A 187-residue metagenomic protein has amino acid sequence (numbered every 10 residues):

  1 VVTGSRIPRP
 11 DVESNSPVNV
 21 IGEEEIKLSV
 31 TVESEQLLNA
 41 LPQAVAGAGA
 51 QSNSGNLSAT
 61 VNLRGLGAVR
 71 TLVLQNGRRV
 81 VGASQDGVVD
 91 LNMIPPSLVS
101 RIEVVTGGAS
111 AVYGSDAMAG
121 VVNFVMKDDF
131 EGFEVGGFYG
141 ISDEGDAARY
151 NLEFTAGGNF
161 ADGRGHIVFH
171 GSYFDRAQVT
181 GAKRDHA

Functional and structural regions predicted by a protein language model:
T3-S29, E35, G55, T60: N-terminal periplasmic "start-of-domain" segments of outer-membrane beta-barrel proteins
V18, I26, L38, I102-E103 (+3 more regions): Non-catalytic regulatory/gating segments with a bias toward low-complexity or hydrophobic composition
S34-A40, A59-N62, D90-N92, D116-G137 (+1 more regions): N-terminal periplasmic accessory domains that precede and gate Gram-negative outer-membrane beta-barrel machines
L38-R79: Extracytoplasmic beta-strand/coil segments of soluble accessory domains associated with Gram-negative outer-membrane
T71, D129-F133, G163-I167: Outer-envelope beta-barrel architecture signal
R78-T106: Short acidic/polar hinge/loop motifs at secondary-structure boundaries that mediate gating or recognition
G108-A109, V121, F130-G158, F169: Short strand-turn segments of transmembrane beta-barrel domains in outer membranes, especially the first one or two
H170, R176-A187: Outer-membrane beta-barrel and related beta-rich outer-membrane complex signature in Gram-negative bacteria
